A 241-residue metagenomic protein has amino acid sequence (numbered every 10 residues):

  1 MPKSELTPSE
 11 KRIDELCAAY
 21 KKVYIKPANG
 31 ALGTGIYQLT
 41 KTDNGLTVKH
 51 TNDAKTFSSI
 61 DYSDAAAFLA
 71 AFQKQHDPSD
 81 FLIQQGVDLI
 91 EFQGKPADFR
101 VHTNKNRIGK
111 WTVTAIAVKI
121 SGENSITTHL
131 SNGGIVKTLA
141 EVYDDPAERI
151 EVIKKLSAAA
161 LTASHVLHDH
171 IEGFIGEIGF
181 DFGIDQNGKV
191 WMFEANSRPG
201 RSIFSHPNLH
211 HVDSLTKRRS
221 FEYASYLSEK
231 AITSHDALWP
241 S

Functional and structural regions predicted by a protein language model:
M1-Q84: Active-site nucleotide/adenylate-binding loops and adjacent lid/helix of ATP-dependent enzymes
Y20, K95-P96, Q186-V190: A short, glycine/Asx- and small/polar-enriched loop/turn that sits immediately N-terminal to a beta-strand
G33, K119-I126, N196-L209: Glycine-rich phosphate/pyrophosphate-binding beta-alpha loops
T40-G45, K105-G109, D185-N187: Short acidic-glycine loop/turn motifs at beta-strand connectors
F68-D98, H102-A115, I120-G183, R218-E229 (+1 more regions): A long amphipathic alpha-helix within ATP-dependent nucleotide-binding catalytic cores
F182-P199: A short beta-strand motif that forms the metal-chelation/ATP-contact edge of phosphoryl-transfer active sites
R201, L238-S241: Conserved "boundary/linchpin" sites in short secondary-structure elements
S205, H211-S220: A short, well-structured alpha-helical segment
